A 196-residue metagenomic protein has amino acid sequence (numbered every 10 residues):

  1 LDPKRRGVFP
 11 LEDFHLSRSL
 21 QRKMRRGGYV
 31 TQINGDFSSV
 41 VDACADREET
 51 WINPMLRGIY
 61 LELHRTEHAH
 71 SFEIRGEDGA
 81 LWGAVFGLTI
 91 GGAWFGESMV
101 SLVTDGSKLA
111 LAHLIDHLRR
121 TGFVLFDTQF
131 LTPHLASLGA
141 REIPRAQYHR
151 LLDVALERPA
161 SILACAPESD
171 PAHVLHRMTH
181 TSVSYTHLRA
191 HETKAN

Functional and structural regions predicted by a protein language model:
L1-E12, F130-V174: Active-site/acyl-donor-binding loops of N-acyltransferases
L1-N34: Short, His- and charge-rich active-site/binding loops that engage polyanionic ligands
S17, N53, T132, T193: Residue-level signal for threonine
M24-V103: A conserved beta-strand-loop-helix scaffold within acyl/acetyltransferase catalytic domains
R75, A84-R141: Aromatic (often tryptophan-rich) hydrophobic motifs at membrane interfaces
H176-S182: Bimodal "functional hotspot" detector
T186-T193: Conserved small/polar residues in nucleotide/adenosyl-binding loops
